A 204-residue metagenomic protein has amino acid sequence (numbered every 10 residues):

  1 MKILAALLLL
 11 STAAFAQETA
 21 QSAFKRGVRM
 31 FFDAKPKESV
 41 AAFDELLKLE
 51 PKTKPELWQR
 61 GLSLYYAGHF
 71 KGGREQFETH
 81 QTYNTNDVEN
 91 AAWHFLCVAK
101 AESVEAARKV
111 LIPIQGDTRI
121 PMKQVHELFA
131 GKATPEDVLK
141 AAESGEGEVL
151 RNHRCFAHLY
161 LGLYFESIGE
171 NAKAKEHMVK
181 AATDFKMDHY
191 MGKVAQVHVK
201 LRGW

Functional and structural regions predicted by a protein language model:
Q17, P51, T85, Q115-R119 (+2 more regions): Short coil turns that delineate tetratricopeptide repeat
R29, S63, C97-A99, Y164 (+1 more regions): Residue-level signature for tetratricopeptide repeat
E45-L46, T79-H80, I114, G147 (+1 more regions): Canonical positions in the second alpha-helix
